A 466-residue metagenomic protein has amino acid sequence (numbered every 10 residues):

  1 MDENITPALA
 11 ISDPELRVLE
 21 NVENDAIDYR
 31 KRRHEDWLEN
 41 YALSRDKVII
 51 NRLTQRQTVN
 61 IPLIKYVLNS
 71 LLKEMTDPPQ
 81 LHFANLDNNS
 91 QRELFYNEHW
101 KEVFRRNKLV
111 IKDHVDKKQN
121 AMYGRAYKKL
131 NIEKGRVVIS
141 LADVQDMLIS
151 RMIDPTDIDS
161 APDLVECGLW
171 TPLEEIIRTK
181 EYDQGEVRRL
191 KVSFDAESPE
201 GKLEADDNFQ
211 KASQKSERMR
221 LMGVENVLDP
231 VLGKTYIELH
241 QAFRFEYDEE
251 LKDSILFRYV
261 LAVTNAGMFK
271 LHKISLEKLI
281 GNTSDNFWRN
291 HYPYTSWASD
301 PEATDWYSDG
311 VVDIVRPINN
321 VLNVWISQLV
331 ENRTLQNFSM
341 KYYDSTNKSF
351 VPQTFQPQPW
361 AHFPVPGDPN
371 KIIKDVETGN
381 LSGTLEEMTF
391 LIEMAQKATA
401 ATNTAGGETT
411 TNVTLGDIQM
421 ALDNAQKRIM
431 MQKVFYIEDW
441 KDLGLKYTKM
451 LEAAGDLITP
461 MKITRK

Functional and structural regions predicted by a protein language model:
M1-N265, G383, E387-F390: Extended, helix-rich architectural segments
T6-Y41, D309-P352: N-terminal "assembly arms/tails" that initiate or stabilize quaternary assembly in self-assembling proteins
P62-L94, E98-W100, K128, K270-Y307 (+1 more regions): Long amphipathic alpha-helical segments
H99-R106, V321, W325, A421: Residues that form generic nucleotide/phosphate-binding pockets
D143, T171-E174, G310, W360 (+1 more regions): Helix N-terminus capping/helix-initiation residues
L251, T304, N319-L322: Assembly/oligomerization scaffold segments
S254-V260, F269-K270, T295, V321 (+1 more regions): Catalytic-site signature of metal-activated, phosphate-bearing donor transferases, centered on the GT-A/GT-A-like
